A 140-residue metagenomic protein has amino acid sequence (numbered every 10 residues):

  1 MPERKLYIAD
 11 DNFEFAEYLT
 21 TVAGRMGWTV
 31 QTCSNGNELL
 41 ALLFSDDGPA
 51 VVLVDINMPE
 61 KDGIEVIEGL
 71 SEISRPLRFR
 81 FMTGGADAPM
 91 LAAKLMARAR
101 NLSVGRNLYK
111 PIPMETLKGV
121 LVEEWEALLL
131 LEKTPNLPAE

Functional and structural regions predicted by a protein language model:
F13, T32-V51: Acidic, metal-coordinating helix/loop segments flanking the phosphotransfer/catalytic sites of two-component signaling
F13-Q31: Two-component/phosphorelay signaling modules centered on CheY-like receiver
S34-N35, D62-E68: Acidic catalytic/metal-coordinating carboxylates
V54-D55: Active-site residues of response regulator receiver
M58: Receiver (REC) domain active-site loop signature in two-component systems and cognate sites in sensor histidine kinases
E65-E68, P76, G85-N107: Alpha4 helix (beta4-alpha4-beta5 surface) of REC/receiver domains from two-component response regulators
A88-P89, Y109-V122: C-terminal output helix
M114, E126-E140: CheY-like receiver
